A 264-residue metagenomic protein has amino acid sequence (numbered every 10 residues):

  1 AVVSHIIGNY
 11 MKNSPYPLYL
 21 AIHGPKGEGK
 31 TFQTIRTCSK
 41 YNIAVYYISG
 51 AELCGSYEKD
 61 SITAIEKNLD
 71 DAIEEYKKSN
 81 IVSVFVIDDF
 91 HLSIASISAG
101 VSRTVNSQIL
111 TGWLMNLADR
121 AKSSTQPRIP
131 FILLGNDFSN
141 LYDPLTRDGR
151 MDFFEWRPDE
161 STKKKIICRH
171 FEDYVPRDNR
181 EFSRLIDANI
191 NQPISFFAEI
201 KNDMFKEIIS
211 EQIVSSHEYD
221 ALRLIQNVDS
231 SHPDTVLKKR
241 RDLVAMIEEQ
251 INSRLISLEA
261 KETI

Functional and structural regions predicted by a protein language model:
V2-N13: Pre-Walker A adenine-sensing motif
K12-I48, D71: Walker A/P-loop
Y47-S79: Short glycine-rich substrate-engagement loop in P-loop NTPases that contacts/grips substrate
N80-F85, S124-I132: Loop/turn-to-beta-strand initiation segments
D89, I129-F138: A short beta-strand-to-loop transition that corresponds to the Sensor-1 phosphate-sensing loop of AAA+ P-loop ATPases
H91-P127, D143: Conserved catalytic/switch belt of AAA+ P-loop NTPases
D143-D159: A short helix-turn-beta junction within AAA+ P-loop NTPase domains corresponding to the substrate/partner-engaging
S161, I166-I264: C-terminal alpha-helical "lid" subdomain
